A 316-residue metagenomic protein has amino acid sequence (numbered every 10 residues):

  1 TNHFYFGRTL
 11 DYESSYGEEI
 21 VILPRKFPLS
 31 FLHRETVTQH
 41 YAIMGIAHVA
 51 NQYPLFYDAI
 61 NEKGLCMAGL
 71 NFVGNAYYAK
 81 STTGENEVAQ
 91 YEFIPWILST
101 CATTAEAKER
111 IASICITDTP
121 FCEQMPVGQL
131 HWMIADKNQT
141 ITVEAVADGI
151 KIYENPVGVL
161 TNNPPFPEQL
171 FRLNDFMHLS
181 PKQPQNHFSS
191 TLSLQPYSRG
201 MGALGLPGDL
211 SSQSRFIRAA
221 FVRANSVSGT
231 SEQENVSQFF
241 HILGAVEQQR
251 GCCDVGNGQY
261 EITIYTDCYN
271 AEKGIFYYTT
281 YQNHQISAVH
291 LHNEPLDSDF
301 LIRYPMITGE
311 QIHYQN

Functional and structural regions predicted by a protein language model:
T1-E85, S113, D118, P305-I307 (+1 more regions): A contiguous strand-loop segment
T1-Y5, T119-C122, V127-G128, D136-Q139 (+1 more regions): C-terminus-biased signal that marks the final domain/tail of proteins
Y12-S14, V73-N75, D148-K151, G158 (+1 more regions): Short, surface-exposed beta-strand-loop junctions and turns on beta-sheet-rich folds
F56-Y57, H131, T142, T266-C268: Short, surface-exposed charged micro-motifs
E85-P120, E232-H241: Proteins synthesized as precursors that undergo proteolytic processing into mature forms
T104, K108-E144: Aromatic- and glycine-enriched pocket-lining scaffold segments that form the walls of small-molecule binding clefts
T140, A145-G149, N155: Aromatic/basic-lined ligand-recognition segments that form π-stacking hydrophobic pockets flanked by Lys/Arg to engage
